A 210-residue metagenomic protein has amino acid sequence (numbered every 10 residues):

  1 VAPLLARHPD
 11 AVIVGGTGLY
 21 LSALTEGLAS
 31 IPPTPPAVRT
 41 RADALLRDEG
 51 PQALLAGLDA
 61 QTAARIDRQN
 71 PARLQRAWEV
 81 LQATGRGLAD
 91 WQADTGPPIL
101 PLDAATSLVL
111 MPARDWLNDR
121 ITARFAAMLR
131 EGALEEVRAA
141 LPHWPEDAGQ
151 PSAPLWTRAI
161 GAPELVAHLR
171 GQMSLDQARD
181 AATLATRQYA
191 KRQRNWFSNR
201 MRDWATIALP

Functional and structural regions predicted by a protein language model:
V1-P210: Phosphate/pyrophosphate-binding catalytic cores of soluble transferases and nucleic-acid-acting enzymes
